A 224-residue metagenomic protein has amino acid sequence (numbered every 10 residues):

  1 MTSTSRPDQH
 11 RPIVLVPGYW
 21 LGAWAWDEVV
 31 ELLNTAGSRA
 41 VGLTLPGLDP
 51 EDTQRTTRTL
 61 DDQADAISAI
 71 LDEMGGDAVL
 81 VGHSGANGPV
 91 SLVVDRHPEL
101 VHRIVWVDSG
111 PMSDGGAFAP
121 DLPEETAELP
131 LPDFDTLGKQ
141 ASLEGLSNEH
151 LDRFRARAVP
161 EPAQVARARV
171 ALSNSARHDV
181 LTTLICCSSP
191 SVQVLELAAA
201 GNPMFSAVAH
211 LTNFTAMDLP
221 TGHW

Functional and structural regions predicted by a protein language model:
R6-D52, G75-G76: Conserved HGGG/HGGXW glycine-rich cap/lid loop of the alpha/beta-hydrolase fold
R39, L45-V79, D95, P120-E124: Active-site loop/oxyanion-hole signature of alpha/beta-hydrolase fold enzymes
L80-V81, I104: Conserved alpha/beta-hydrolase fold motif
V81-V90: Gly/Ala-rich beta-loop-alpha elbow adjacent to hydrolase catalytic centers
D95, E99-V101, V105-Q140, A200-G201: Flexible "cap/lid" loop of the alpha/beta hydrolase fold
R153-S175: Active-site nucleophile elbow and catalytic-triad environment of alpha/beta-hydrolase enzymes
L184-C186: Short beta-strand/loop motif that positions the catalytic acidic residue of the alpha/beta-hydrolase fold
P190-P220: Conserved loop-alpha-helix segment in the C-terminal half of the alpha/beta-hydrolase fold that carries the catalytic
